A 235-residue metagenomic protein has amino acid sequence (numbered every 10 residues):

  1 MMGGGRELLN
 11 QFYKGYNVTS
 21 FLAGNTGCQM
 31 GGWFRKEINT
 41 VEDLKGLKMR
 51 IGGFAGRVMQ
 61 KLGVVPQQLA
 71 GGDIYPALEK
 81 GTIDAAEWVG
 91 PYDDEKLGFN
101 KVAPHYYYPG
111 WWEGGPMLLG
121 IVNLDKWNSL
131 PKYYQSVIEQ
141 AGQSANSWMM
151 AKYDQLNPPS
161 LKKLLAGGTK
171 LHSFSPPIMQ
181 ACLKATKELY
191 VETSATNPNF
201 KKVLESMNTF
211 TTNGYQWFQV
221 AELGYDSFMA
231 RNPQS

Functional and structural regions predicted by a protein language model:
M1-E7: Extracytoplasmic "Venus flytrap"/periplasmic binding protein-like
L8-S235: N-terminal secretory/targeting leader peptides
